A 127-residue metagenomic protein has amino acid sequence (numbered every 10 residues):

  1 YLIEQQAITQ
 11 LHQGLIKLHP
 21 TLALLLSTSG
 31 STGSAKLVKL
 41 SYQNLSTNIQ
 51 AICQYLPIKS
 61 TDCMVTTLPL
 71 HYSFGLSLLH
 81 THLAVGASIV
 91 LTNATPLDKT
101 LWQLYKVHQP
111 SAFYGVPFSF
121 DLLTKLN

Functional and structural regions predicted by a protein language model:
Y1-E4, K36-K39, T66, S88-T95: Short beta-strand->loop structural element characteristic of the AMP-binding/adenylate-forming
Y1-L22: Flexible, low-complexity linker/hinge segments
L15, L22-Q50: Conserved AMP-binding A3 loop
L22, T95, P117-F118: Alpha-helix N-cap/helix-start capping motif
A23, C63-V65: Short, well-ordered beta-strand segments
S46-C63, S73-Y114: Conserved AMP-binding/adenylation subdomain of ANL enzymes
L68-Y72: AMP-binding (ANL) adenylation modules
P110-N127: Adenylate-forming
